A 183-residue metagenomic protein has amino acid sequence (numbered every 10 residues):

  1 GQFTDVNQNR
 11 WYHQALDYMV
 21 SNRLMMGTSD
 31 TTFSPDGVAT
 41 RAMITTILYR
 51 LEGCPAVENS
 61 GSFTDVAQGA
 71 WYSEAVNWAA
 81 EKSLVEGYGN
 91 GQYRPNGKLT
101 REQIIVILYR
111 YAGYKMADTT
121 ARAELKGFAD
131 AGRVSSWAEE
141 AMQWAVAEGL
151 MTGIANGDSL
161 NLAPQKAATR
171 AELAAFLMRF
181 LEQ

Functional and structural regions predicted by a protein language model:
G1-H13, M26-A75, K82-E102, R110-E139 (+2 more regions): Feature responds to low-complexity, polar/acidic, surface-exposed segments characteristic of secreted/exported proteins
L16-M19, L48, A79, L108 (+1 more regions): A short amphipathic alpha-helical interaction element
S21-R23, G149: Tandem repeat domain/solenoid detector
E140-L150: Short glycine/proline-rich, acidic loop/turn segments that cap or connect secondary-structure elements
